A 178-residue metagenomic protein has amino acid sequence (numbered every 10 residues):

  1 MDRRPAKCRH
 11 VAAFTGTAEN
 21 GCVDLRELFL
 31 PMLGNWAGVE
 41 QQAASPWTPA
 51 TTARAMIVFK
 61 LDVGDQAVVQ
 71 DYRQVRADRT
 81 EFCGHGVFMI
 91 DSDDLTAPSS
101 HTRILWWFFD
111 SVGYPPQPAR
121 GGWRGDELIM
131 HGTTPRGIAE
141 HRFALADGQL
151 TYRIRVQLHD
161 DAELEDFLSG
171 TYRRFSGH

Functional and structural regions predicted by a protein language model:
G16-T17, T151, R155-H178: Edge beta-strand at a domain terminus
G21-N35: N-terminal helix-cap/turn-to-beta initiation motif at the start of protein domains
P31-A43, Y172: Tryptophan-anchored aromatic micro-motifs
R54-L61, R73, G84-I90, Q117-G121 (+3 more regions): Hydrophobic/aromatic beta-strand elements that line small-molecule binding cavities or substrate pockets in beta-rich
Q70-R76, W106-F109, L128-T134, I154-V156: Short beta-strand segments that buttress and anchor functional surface loops
Q74-Q117: Helix-adjacent hinge/juxtasegments
